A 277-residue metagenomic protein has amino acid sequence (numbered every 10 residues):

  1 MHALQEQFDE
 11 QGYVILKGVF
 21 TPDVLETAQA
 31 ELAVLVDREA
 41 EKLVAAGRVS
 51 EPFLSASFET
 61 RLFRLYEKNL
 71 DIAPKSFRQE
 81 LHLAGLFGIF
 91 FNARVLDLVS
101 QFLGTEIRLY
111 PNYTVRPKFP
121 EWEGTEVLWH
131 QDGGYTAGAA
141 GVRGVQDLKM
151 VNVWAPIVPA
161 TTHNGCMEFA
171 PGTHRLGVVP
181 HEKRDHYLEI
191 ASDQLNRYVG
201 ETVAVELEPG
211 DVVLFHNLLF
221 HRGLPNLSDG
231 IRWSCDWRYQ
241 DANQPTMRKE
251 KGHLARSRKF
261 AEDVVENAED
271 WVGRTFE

Functional and structural regions predicted by a protein language model:
H2-E10, K17-W129, Y135-A137: Non-heme Fe(II)-dependent double-stranded beta-helix
E6, D147-M150, A160-F220: Double-stranded beta-helix
F20-P22, V115-P120, G134, A160-T162 (+3 more regions): Short, solvent-exposed loop/turn segments at secondary-structure junctions
R38, A46-V49, P180-K183, P209-L214 (+1 more regions): Non-heme Fe(II)/2-oxoglutarate
Y135-G144, G200-E201: Short, P/G- and charge-enriched loop/turn segments at secondary-structure junctions
G144-K149, D229-I231: A generic structural micro-feature
P156: Binding-interface segments
